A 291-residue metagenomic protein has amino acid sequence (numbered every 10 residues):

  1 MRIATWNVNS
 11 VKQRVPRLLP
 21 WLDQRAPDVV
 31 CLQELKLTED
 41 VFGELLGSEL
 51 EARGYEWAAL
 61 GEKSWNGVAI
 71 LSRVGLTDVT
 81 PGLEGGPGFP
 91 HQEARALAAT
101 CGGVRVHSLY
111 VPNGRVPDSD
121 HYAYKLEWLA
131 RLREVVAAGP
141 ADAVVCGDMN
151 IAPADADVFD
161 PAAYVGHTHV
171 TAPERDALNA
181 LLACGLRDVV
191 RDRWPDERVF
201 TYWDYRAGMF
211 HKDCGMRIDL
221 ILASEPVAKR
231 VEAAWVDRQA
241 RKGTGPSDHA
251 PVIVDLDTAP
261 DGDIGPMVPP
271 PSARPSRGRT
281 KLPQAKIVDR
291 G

Functional and structural regions predicted by a protein language model:
M1-E49, E62-V68, G262-G291: N-terminal, active-site-proximal structural segment of metallo-dependent hydrolase catalytic domains
I3-N7, L22-F42, V106, V135-D155 (+4 more regions): Active-site beta-strand/loop signature of hydrolases that rely on acidic residues for catalysis
L18-D23, R95-G102, A130-A141: Short amphipathic alpha-helices and their capping/turn segments at secondary-structure boundaries
K36-T38, F42-G114: Structured beta-strand-rich core segments of catalytic domains in phosphoester-bond hydrolases
E51-R53, W128-I218, S276: Metal-dependent phosphoesterases centered on the DNase I-like endonuclease/exonuclease/phosphatase
K63-V79, E197, M209-R230, L256-D257: Conserved beta strand-loop-helix elements of the APE1-like EEP
E84-P87, V111-L129, A162-H167: Surface-exposed cleft-lining segments at the edges of enzyme active sites
M209-H211, A240-P246: Short proline/glycine-enriched turn/loop segments at secondary-structure junctions
